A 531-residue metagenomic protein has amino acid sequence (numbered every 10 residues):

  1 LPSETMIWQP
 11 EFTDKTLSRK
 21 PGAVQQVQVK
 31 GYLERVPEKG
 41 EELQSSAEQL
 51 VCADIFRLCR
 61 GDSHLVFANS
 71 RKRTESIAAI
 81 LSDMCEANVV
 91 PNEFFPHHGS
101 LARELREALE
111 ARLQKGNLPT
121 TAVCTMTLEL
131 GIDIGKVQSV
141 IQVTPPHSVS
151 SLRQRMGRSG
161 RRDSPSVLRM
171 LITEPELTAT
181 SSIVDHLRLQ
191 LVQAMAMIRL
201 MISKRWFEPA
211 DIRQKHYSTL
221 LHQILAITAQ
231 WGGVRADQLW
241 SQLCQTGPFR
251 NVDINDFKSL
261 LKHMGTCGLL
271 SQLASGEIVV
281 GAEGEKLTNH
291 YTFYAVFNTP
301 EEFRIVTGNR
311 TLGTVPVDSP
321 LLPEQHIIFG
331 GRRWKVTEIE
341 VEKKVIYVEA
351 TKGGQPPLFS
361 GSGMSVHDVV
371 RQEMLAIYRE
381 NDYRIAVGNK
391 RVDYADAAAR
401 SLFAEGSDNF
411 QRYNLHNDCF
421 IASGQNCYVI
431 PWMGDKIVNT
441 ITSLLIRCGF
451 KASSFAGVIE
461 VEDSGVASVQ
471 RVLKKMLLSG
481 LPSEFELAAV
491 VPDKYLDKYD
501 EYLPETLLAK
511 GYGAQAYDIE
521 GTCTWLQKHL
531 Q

Functional and structural regions predicted by a protein language model:
K20, V24-Q28: N-terminal, intrinsically disordered charge-dense segments
V29-G31, P165-V167, Y294, P300 (+2 more regions): Terminal, basic amphipathic appendages of nucleotide-handling enzymes
V29-W231, D237-G276: Helicase motor core with emphasis on the C-terminal RecA-like subdomain
V51, L58, L113-G116, T120-T125 (+4 more regions): Phosphate-interacting basic helix/loop segments used at nucleotide- and nucleic-acid interfaces
A122, T144, R161, T173-S203 (+4 more regions): Phosphate-backbone binding and catalysis cores of DNA-processing enzymes
R205-L322, H326-R333, I339, I421-W432 (+2 more regions): C-terminal accessory/connector segments of nucleic-acid motor ATPases
